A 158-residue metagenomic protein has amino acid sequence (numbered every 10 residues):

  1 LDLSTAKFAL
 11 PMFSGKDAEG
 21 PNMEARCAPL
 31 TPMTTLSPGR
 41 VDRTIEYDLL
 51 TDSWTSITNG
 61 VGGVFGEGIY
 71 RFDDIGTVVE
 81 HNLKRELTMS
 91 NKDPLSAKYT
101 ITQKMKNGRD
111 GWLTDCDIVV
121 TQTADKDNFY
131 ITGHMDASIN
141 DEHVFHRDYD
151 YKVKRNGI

Functional and structural regions predicted by a protein language model:
L1-I158: Glycine/threonine-rich phosphate-binding loop and adjacent beta-strand/alpha-helix elements that clamp
